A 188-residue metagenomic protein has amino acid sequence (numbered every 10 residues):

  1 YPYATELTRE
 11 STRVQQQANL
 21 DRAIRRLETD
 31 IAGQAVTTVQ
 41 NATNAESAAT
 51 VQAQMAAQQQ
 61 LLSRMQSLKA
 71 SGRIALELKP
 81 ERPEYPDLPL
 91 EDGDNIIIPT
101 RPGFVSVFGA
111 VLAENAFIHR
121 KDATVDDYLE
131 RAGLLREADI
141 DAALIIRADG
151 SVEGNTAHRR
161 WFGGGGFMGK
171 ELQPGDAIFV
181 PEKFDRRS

Functional and structural regions predicted by a protein language model:
Y1-S188: Ser/Thr/Pro/Gly-biased, low-complexity, turn-/loop-rich segments that often occur immediately after N-terminal
